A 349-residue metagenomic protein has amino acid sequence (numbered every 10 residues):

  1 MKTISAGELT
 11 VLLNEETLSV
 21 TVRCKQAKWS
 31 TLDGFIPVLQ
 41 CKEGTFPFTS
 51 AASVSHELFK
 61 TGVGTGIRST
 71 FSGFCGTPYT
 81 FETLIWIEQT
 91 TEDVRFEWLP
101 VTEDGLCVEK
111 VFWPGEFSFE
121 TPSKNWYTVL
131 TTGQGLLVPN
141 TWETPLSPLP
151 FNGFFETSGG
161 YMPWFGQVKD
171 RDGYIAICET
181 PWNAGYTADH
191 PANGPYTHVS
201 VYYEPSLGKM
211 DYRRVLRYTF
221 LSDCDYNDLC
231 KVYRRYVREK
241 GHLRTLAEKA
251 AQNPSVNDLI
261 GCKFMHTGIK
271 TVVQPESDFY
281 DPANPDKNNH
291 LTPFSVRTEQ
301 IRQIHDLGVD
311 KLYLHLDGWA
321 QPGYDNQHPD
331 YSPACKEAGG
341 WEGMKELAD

Functional and structural regions predicted by a protein language model:
T3-L314, W319, A338: Carbohydrate-recognition beta-sandwich/jelly-roll modules in extracellular/periplasmic carbohydrate-active proteins
G318-D349: Acidic/aromatic-lined carbohydrate-recognition and catalytic surfaces of CAZymes acting on diverse glycans
